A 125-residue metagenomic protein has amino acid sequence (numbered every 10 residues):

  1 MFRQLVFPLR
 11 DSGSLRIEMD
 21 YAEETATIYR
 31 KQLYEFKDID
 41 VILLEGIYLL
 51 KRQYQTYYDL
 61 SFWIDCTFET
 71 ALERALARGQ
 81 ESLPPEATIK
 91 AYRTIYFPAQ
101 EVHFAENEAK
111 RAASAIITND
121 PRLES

Functional and structural regions predicted by a protein language model:
M1, F62, A113: Residue-level signal for inorganic ion chemistry
M1-D40, K90: ATP-dependent small-molecule kinase phosphotransfer cores that center on conserved nucleotide phosphate-binding segments
L5-L9, A77-S82: Conserved AAA+ ATPase "sensor/coupling" helix adjacent to the nucleotide-binding pocket
D20-E23, I39-L43, S82-L83, T94-F97: A short linear-motif detector with a strong N-terminal bias
T27-E81: ATP-dependent NMP and nucleoside kinases share a basic, alpha-helical "lid"
K51, L83-S125: Small-molecule kinase domains that catalyze NTP-dependent phosphoryl transfer to phosphate-bearing small molecules
